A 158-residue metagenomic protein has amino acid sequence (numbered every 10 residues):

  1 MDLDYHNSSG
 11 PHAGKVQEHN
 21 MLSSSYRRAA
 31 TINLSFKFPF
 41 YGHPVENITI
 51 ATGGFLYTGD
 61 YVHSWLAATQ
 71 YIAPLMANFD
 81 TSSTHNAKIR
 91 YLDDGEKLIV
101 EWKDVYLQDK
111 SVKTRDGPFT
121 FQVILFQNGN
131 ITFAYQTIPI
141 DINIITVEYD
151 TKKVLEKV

Functional and structural regions predicted by a protein language model:
M1-V158: Von Willebrand factor type D
